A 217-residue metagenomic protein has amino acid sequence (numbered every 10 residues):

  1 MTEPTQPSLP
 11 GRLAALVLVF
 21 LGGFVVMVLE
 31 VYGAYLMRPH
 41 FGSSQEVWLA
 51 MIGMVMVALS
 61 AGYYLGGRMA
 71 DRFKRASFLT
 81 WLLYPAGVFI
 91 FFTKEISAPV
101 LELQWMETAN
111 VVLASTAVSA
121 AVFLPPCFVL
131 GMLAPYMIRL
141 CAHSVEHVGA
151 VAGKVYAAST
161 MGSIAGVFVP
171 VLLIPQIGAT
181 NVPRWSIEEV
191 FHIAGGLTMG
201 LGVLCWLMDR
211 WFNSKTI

Functional and structural regions predicted by a protein language model:
M1-I217: Alpha-helical transmembrane segments of multi-pass membrane proteins
